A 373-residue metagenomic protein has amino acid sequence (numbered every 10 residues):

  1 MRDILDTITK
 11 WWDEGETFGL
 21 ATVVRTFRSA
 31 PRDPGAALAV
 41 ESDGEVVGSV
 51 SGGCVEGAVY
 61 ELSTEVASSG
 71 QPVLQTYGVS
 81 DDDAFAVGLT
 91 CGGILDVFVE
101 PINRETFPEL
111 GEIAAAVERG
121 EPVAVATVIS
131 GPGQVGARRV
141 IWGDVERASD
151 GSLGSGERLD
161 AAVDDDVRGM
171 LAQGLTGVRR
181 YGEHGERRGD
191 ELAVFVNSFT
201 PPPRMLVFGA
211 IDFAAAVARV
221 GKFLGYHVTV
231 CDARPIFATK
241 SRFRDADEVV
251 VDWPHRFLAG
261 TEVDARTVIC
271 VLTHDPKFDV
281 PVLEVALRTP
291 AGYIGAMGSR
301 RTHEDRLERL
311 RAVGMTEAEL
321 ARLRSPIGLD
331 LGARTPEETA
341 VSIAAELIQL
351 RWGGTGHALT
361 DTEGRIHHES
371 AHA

Functional and structural regions predicted by a protein language model:
M1-A233, F237-S241, D247-V250, D264-V268 (+2 more regions): Segments forming oxygen-rich coordination pockets for charged ligands
E56, Y60, L110, D164 (+4 more regions): A general structural signal for well-ordered alpha-helical segments in protein cores
E61-E65, R219, F223, E284 (+3 more regions): Short, well-ordered alpha-helices that flank and scaffold nucleotide-derived cofactor binding pockets
V97, A291, M297-A373: Adenosine-phosphate binding glycine-rich loop
A218-V220, R242-F243, E262-V263, P281-V285 (+1 more regions): Short amphipathic alpha-helical segments
T229-C231, V268, L272-V280, E284-L310: ADP-ribose/adenylate-binding Rossmann-like module
R244-A246, T289-P290: Short, structured coil segments at secondary-structure junctions
P254-A265: Short amphipathic alpha-helix with an adjacent loop that forms part of the alpha/beta core around
